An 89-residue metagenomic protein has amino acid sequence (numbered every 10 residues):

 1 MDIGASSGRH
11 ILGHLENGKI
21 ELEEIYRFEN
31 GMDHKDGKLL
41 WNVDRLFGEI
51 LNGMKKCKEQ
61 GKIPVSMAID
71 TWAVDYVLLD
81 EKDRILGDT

Functional and structural regions predicted by a protein language model:
M1-D88: N-terminal glycine/serine-rich phosphate-binding loop of ATP-dependent small-molecule kinases, especially carbohydrate
